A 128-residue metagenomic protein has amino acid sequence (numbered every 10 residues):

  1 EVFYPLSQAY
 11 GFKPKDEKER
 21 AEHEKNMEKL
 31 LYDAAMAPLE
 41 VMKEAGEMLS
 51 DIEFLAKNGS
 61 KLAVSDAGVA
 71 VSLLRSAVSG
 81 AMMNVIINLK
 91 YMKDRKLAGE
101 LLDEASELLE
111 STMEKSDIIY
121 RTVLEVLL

Functional and structural regions predicted by a protein language model:
E1-R75, A81-K93, L97-L128: N-terminal glycine-/lysine-enriched basic segments
